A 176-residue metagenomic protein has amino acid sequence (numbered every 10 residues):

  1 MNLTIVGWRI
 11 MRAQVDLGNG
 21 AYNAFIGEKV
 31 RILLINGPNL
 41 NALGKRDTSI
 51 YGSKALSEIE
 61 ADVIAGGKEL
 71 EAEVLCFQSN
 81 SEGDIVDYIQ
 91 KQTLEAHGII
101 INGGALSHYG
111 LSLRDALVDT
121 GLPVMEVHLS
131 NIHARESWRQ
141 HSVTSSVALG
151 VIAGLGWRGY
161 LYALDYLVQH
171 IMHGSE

Functional and structural regions predicted by a protein language model:
K29-I32: Extreme N-terminal starter segment of soluble prokaryotic enzymes
L43-S57: Glycine- and acidic-residue-enriched helix-capping/strand-helix junction motifs
L75-G83: Short beta->alpha junction loops
Q92-I99: Short acidic/histidine-rich motifs immediately flanking catalytic phosphotransfer sites in two-component signaling
I101-N131: Mid-chain, well-packed structural core segment of small domains
A134-G174: Short, glycine-/small-residue-rich phosphate/pyrophosphate-handling segment
